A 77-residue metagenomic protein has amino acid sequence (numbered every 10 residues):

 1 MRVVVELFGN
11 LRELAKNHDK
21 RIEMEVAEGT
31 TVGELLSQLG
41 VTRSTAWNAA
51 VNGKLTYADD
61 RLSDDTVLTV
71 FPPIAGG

Functional and structural regions predicted by a protein language model:
M1-G76: Ubiquitin-like/PB1-type beta-grasp interaction modules and other compact soluble beta-rich domains
